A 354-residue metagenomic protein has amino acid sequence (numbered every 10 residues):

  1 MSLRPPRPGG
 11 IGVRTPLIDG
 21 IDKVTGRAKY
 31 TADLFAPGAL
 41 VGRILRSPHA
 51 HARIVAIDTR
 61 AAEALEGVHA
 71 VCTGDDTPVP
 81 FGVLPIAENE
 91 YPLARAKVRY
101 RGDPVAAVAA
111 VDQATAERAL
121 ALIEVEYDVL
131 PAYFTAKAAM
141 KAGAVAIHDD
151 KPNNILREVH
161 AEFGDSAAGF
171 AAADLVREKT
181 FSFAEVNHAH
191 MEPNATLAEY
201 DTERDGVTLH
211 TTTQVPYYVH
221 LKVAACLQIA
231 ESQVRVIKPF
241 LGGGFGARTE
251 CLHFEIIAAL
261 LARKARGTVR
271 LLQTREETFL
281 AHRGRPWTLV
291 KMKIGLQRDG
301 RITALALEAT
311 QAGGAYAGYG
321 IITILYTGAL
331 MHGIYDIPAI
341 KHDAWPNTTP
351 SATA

Functional and structural regions predicted by a protein language model:
M1-R157, V176-K179: Flexible, low-hydrophobicity surface segments
P6-R7, V79, T115-K137, E158 (+6 more regions): Gly/Pro-rich active-site capping loops and adjacent beta-alpha segments that organize cofactor/substrate pockets
T31-L40, M191-N194, A339-A352: Flexible hinge/switch segments at interdomain interfaces of large molecular machines
G38-V41, L65-H69, R95, G102-V105 (+9 more regions): Short coil/turn connectors at secondary-structure junctions
I44-C72, A106-Y127, T196-A265, I322-H332: Alpha-helical support elements that line or immediately flank enzyme active sites and cofactor-binding pockets
G74, Q233-P239, R266-E276, T303-E308 (+1 more regions): Beta-strand segments within the central parallel beta-sheet cores of soluble alpha/beta enzyme folds
N89-A116, G246-R298, A354: Glycine-rich and small/hydrophobic secondary-structure elements
K141-L227: Helix-loop-helix junctions that connect adjacent transmembrane helices in secondary transporters/permeases, recognized
